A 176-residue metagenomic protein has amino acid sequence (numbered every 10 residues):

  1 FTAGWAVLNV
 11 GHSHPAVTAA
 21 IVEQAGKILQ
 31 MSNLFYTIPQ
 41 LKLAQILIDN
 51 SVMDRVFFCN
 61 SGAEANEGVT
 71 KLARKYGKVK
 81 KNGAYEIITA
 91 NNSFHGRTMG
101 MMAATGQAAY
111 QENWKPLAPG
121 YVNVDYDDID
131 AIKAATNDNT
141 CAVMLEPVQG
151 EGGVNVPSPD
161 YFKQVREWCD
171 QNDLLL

Functional and structural regions predicted by a protein language model:
F1-N82, E86: Glycine-rich loop-to-alpha-helix module at the N-terminal edge of alpha/beta enzyme cores
H12, Y36, D128-A131, D173: Low-complexity, compositionally biased segments
K71-R74, R166, D170: Short, cationic motifs built from Arg/Lys/His that form the positively charged side of catalytic pockets
N82, N91-Q149, G153-Y161, E167 (+1 more regions): PLP-dependent aminotransferase-class I/II
